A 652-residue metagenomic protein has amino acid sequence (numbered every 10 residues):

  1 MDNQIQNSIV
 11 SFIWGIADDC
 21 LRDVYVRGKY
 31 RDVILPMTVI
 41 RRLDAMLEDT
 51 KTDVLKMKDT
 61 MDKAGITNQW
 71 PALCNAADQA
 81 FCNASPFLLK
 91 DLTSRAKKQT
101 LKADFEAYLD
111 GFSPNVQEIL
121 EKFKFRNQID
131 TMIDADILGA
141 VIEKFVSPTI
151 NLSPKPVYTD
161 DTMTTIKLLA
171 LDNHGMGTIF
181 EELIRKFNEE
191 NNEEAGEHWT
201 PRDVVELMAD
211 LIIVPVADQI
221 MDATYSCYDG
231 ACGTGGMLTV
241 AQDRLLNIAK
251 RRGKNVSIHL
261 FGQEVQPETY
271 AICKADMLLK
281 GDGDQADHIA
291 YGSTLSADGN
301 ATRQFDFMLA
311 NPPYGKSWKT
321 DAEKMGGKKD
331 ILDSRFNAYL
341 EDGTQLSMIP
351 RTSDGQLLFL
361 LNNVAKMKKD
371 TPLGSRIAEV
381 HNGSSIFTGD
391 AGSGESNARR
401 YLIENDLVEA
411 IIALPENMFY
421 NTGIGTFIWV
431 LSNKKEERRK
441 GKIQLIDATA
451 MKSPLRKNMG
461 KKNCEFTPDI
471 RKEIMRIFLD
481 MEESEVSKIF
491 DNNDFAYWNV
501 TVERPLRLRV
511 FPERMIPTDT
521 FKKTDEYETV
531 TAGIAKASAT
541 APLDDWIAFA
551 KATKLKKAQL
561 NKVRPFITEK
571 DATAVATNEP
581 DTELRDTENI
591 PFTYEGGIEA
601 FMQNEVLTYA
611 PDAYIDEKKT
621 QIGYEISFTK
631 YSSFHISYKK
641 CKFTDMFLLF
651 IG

Functional and structural regions predicted by a protein language model:
M1-V216, Q285-T294, A413-E416, K440-D447 (+1 more regions): Non-catalytic, mostly N-terminal accessory regions of nucleic-acid modification and defense proteins
K29-R42, M208, K274, G343-L431: Conserved Class I SAM-dependent methyltransferase catalytic core
A195-A310, Y314-D330, L357, N382-S384 (+3 more regions): Conserved S-adenosyl-L-methionine
T239, A271, A310-P312, L357-L361 (+13 more regions): Feature representing long, continuous alpha-helical segments
R252-N255, G283-A290, F336-G343, R376-S385 (+2 more regions): Short acidic (Asp/Glu) and glycine-rich catalytic loops that position anionic groups and cofactors
Q304-F305, D354-Q356, P372-N382, V408-E409 (+7 more regions): Active-site lining segments that contact anionic ligands and/or coordinate catalytic metals
K319-D354, S384-G394, P415-N421, N458-F466 (+2 more regions): Short, contiguous acidic/charged loop-to-helix segments that flank catalytic cores in large enzymes
Y420-P517: Flexible, glycine-/basic-rich loop-and-beta segments that form/coincide with the SAM-dependent methyltransferase
